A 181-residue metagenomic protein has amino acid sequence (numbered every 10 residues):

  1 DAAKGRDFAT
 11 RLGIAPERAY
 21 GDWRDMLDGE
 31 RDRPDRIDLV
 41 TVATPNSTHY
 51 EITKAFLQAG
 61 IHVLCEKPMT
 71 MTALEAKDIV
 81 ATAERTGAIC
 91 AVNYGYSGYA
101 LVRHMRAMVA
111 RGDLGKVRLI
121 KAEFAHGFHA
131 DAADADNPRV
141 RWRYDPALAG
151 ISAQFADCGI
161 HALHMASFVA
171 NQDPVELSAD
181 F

Functional and structural regions predicted by a protein language model:
D1-L12: NAD(P)-binding Rossmann-fold cofactor-contacting core
P16, I37-V40, L114-V117: Local beta-strand N-terminus motif with an aromatic residue
E17-D22: Conserved SAM-binding strand-loop segment of SAM-dependent methyltransferases
M26-D35: Short amphipathic alpha-helix with an adjacent loop that forms part of the alpha/beta core around
L39, P45-N46, Y50-S97, G112: Beta-strand-loop-alpha-helix segment that lines the small-molecule cofactor/substrate pocket of alpha/beta enzymes
Y96-D180: Predominantly a Rossmann-like dinucleotide-binding segment in NAD(P)-dependent oxidoreductases
